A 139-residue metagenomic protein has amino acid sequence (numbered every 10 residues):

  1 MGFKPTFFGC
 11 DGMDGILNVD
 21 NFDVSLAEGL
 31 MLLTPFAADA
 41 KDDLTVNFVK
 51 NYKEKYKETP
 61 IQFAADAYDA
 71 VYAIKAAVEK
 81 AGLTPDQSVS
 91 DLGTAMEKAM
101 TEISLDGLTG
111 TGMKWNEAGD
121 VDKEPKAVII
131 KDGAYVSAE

Functional and structural regions predicted by a protein language model:
M1-E139: Extracytosolic ligand-binding ectodomains
